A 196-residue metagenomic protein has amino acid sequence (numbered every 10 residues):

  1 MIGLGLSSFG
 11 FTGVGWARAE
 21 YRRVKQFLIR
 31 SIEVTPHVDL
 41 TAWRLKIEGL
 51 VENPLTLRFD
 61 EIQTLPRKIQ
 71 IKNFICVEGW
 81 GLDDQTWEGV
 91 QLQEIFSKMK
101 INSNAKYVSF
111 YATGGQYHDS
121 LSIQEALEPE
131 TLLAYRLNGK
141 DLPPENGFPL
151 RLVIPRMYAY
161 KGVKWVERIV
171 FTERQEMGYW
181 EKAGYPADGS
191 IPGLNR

Functional and structural regions predicted by a protein language model:
M1-G15: N-terminal export signals
W16-R196: Structured, non-membrane catalytic/scaffold regions adjacent to prosthetic-group chemistry
